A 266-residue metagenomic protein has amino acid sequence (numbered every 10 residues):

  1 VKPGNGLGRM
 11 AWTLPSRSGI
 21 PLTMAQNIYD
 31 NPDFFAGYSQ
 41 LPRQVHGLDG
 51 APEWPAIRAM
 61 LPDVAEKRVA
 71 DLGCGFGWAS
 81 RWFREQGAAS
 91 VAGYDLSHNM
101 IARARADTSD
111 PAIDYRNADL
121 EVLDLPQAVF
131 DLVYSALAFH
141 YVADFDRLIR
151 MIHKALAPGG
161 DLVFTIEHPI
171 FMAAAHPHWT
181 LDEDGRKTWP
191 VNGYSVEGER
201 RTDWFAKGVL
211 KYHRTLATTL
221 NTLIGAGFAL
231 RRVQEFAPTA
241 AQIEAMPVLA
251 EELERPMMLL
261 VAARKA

Functional and structural regions predicted by a protein language model:
T23-V64, W78, W82, M100-R103: Conserved class I S-adenosyl-L-methionine
A70-L72, F76-V122: Class I SAM-dependent methyltransferase SAM/SAH-binding core
E121-V133: A short acidic, Gly/Pro-enriched loop at the edge of an enzyme's catalytic core that lines a small-molecule cofactor
D131-D146: A short SAM/SAH-binding and catalytic strip from SAM-dependent methyltransferases
D146-D161: A short glycine-rich, Lys/Arg-flanked "PGG" loop and its adjoining helix->strand segment in the class I
D161-G198: Conserved class I S-adenosyl-L-methionine
I166, I170-A173, D203-A217: Acceptor-substrate binding/catalytic loop of class I
E199, L210-V233: Short alpha-helix
